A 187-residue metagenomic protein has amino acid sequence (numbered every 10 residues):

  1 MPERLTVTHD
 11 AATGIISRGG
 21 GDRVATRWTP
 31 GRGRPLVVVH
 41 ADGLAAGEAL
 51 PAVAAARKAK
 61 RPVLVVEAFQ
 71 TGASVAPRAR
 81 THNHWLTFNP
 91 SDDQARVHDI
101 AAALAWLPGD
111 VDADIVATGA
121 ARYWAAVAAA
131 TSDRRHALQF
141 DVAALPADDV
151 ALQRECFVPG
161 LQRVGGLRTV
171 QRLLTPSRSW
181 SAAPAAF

Functional and structural regions predicted by a protein language model:
M1-W28: Non-catalytic accessory segments flanking enzyme active sites
R23-V24, P30-L36, D42: Proline/glycine-enriched tight loop/beta-turn segments at coil->beta junctions that connect or precede beta-strands
G33-R34, K60-P62, V111-D112, R134-R135: Loop/turn elements at helix/coil->beta-strand transitions in domains of secreted/extracellular proteins
V38-P108, A147-E155: Cap/lid segment of the alpha/beta-hydrolase catalytic domain
V39-G43, A68, V116-A121, F140-A143 (+1 more regions): Structural motif
A103-L173: Primarily recognizes the serine-hydrolase "nucleophile elbow" in alpha/beta-hydrolase and SGNH/GDSL folds
L174-R178: Short, proline-enriched alpha-helix->beta-strand connector loops that line the catalytic pocket of alpha/beta-hydrolase
